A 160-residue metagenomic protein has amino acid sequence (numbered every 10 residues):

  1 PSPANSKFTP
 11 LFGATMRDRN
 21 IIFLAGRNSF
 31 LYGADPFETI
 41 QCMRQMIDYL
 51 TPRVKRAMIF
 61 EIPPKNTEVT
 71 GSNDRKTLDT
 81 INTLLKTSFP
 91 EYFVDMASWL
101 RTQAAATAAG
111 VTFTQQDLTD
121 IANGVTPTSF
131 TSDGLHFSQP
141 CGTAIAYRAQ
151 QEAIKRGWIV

Functional and structural regions predicted by a protein language model:
P1-Q41, I62-T67: Oxyanion-hole/transition-state-stabilizing segment in secreted/luminal serine hydrolases and related acyltransferases
D18-A25, R56-E61, Y92-D95, H136: Structural recognition of the beta-strand scaffold that forms the well-ordered cores of secreted hydrolase catalytic
G26, D48-K55, K86-V94, Y147-W158: Sec-exported extracytoplasmic/periplasmic mature domains
Y32-P36, E68-S72, F130-L135: Second-shell loop/turn segments in exported
F37-R44, T77-D79: Charged helix-capping and loop-helix junction motifs
Y49-R53, P63-A106: Substrate-gating cap/lid alpha-helix
P90, Q115-V160: Histidine-centered active-site loop/cap adjacent to the catalytic His in serine esterases/O-acetyl transfer systems
W99-V125: Mobile gating loops/cap/lid regions near enzyme active sites that modulate substrate access
